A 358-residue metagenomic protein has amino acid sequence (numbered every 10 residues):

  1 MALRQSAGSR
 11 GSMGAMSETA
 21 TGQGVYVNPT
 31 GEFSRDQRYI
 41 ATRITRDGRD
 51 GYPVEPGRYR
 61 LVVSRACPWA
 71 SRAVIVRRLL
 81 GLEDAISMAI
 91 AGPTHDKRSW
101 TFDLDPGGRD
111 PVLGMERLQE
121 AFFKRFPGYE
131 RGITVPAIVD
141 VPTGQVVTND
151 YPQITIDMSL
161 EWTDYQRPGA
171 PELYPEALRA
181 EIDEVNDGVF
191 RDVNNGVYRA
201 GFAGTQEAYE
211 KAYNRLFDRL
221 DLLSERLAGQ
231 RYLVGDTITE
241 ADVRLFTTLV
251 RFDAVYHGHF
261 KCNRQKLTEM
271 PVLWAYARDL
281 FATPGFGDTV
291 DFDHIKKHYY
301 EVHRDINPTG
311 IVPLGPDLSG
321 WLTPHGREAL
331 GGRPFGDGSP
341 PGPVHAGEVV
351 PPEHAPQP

Functional and structural regions predicted by a protein language model:
A2-P358: C-terminal alpha-helical interaction module
